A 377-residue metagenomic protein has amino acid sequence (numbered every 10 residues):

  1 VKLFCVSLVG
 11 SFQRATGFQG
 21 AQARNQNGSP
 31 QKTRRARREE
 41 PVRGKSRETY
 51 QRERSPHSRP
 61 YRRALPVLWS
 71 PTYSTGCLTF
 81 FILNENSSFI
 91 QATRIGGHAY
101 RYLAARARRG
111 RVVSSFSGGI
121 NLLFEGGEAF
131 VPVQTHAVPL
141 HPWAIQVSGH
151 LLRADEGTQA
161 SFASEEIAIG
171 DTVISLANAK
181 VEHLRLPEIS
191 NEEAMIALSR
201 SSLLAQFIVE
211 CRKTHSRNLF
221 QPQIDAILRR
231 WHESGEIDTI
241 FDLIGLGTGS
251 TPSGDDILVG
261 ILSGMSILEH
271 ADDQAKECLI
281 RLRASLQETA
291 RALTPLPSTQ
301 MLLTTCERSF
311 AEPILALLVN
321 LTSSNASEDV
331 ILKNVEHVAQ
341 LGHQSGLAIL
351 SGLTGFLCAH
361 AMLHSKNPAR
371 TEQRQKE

Functional and structural regions predicted by a protein language model:
V1-K2, N25: N-terminal helix-forming leader/targeting segments
L3, R14, P41, S46 (+2 more regions): Cationic, low-complexity basic patches in intrinsically disordered or flexible, solvent-exposed regions
V6, R14, G20, I82-L83: Generic detector of N-terminal low-structure segments
Q19-Q26, Q31-K32, R38-E39, G44-E48 (+1 more regions): Charged/polar low-complexity intrinsically disordered segments
F80-E233, I237-I244, G249-G254, I267 (+4 more regions): Phosphate/adenylate-binding glycine loop and adjacent helical scaffold
L219-E377: An internal, amphipathic alpha-helical element
